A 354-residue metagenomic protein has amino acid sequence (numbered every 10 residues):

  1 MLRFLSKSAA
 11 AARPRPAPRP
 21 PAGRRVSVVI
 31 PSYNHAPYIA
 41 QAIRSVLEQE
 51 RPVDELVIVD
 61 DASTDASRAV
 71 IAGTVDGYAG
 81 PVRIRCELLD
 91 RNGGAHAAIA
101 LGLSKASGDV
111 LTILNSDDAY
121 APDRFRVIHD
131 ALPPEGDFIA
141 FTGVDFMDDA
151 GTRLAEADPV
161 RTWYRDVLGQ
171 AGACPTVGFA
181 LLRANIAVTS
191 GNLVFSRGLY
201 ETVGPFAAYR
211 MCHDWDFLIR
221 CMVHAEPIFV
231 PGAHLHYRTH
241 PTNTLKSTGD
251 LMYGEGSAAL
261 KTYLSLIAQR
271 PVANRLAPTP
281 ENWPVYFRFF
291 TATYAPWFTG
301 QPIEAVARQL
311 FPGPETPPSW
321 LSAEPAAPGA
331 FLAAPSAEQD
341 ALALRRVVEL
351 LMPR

Functional and structural regions predicted by a protein language model:
M1-P21, E50, A180-L182, M211 (+3 more regions): C-terminal subregions of glycosyltransferases and related glycan-biosynthesis enzymes
A40, D65-T74, A119, D123: Acidic helix N-cap motif at the loop->helix transition within catalytic regions of sugar-transfer enzymes
R44-V53: Short, acidic, metal-binding catalytic loop of nucleotide-sugar glycosyltransferases
S45, D60-A69, R91, N115: A conserved acidic beta->alpha catalytic loop
L89-A106: Glycine-rich, basic loop-to-helix element that forms the pyrophosphate-binding segment of sugar-nucleotide handling
A95-A98, F125-A131, E135-L199, I267-E281: Flexible acidic/His/Gly-enriched loops in nucleotide-sugar-dependent glycosyltransferase catalytic domains
L111: Short aromatic/hydrophobic "clamp" motif used to bind/position activated sugar donors
R161-A259, R275: Conserved nucleotide-sugar donor-binding catalytic segment
